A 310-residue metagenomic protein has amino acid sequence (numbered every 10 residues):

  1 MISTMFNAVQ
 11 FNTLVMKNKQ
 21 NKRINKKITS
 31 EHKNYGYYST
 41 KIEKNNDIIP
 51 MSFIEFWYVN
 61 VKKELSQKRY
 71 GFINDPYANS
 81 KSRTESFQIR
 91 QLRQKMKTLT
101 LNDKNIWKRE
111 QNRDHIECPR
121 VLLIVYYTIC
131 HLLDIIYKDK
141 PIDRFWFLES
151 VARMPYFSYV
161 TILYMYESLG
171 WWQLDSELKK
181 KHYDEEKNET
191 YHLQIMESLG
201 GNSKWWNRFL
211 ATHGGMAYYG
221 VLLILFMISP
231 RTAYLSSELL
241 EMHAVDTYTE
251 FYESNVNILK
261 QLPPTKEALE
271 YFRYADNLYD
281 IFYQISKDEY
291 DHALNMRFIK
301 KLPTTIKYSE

Functional and structural regions predicted by a protein language model:
M1-K19, S30: N-terminal chloroplast transit peptides
K19-E310: Non-heme di-metal
